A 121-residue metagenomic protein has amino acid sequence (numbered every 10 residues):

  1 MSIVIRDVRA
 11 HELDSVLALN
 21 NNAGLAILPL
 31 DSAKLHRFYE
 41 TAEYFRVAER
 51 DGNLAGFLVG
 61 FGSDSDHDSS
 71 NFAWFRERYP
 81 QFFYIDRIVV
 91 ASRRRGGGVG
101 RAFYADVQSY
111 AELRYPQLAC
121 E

Functional and structural regions predicted by a protein language model:
I3, N53-F57, F83: Glycine-rich phosphate/pyrophosphate-binding loop shared by adenosine-nucleotide-utilizing enzymes
I3-V16: A short beta-loop-alpha structural element at the N-terminal edge of CoA-dependent acyl/N-acetyltransferase catalytic
V8, I88-R93: Hydrophobic adenine-recognition pocket in adenosine-nucleotide-binding enzymes
L25-D51: Active-site rim helix/loop that mediates acceptor-substrate recognition in acyltransferases
V59-R87: Conserved acyl-donor/pantetheine-binding loop and adjacent beta-alpha core of acyl/acetyltransferases and related
V90, G96-S109: Conserved acetyl-CoA-binding loop-helix of GNAT-fold acetyltransferases
A111-E121: Conserved GNAT acetyl-CoA-binding A-motif
